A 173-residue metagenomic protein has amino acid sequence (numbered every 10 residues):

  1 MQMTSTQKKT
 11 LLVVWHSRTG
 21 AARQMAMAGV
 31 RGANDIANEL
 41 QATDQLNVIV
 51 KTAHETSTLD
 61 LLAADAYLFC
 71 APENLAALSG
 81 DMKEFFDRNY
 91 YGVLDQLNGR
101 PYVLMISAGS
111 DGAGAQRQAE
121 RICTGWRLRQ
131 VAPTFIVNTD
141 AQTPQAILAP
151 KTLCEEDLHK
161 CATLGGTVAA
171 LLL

Functional and structural regions predicted by a protein language model:
M1-K8, L173: Basic/polar N-terminal segments that are highly enriched at the extreme N-terminus, encompassing both cleavable
S5-A37: N-terminal beta1-alpha1 ligand-phosphate binding loop
T19-G20, I106-D111, C154: Short histidine/acidic/glycine/proline-rich micro-motifs that form metal- and phosphate-coordinating active-site loops
A21, M25, D60, Q118 (+2 more regions): Charged catalytic carboxylate motif
N34-D44, G92-Q96, R127: Short helix-capping segments at alpha-helix termini
E39-S57: A short beta-strand-loop structural module common to alpha/beta enzyme folds
L40, V131-L173: Glycine-rich phosphate/pyrophosphate-binding loop and the adjoining helix
A53-N138: Helix-loop-strand module that forms the ligand-binding subsite of alpha/beta enzymes
